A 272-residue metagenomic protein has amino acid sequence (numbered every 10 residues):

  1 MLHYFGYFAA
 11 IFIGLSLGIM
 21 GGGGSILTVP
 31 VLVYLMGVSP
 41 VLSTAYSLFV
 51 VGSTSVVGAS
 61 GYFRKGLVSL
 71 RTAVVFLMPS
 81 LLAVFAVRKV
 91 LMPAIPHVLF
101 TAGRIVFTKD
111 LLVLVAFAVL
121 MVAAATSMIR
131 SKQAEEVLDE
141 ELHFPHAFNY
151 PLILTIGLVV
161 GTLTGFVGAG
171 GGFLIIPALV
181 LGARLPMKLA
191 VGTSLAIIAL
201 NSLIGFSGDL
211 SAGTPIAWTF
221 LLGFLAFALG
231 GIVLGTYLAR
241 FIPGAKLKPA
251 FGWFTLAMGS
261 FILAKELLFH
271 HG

Functional and structural regions predicted by a protein language model:
M1-I13, Y34, G61-V160, S211-G272: Juxtamembrane transmembrane-helix boundary motif
I11-G21, L158-V167: Transmembrane alpha-helix interface/packing and boundary motifs in multi-pass membrane proteins, characterized by
M20-A73: Juxtamembrane transmembrane-helix termini in multi-pass membrane transport proteins
T28-L42, L174-L189, G208: Interfacial segments of multi-pass membrane proteins
V29, G58-K65, L163-G165, I175-V180 (+1 more regions): Generic transmembrane alpha-helix signature in multi-pass membrane proteins, especially transporters/channels
F49-V57, M78-V90, I197-I204: Membrane-embedded alpha-helical segments of transport systems, primarily multispan ion/solute transporters
H146-A183, M187: Transmembrane alpha-helical segments that form core, pore/gating elements of small-molecule transporters/exporters
